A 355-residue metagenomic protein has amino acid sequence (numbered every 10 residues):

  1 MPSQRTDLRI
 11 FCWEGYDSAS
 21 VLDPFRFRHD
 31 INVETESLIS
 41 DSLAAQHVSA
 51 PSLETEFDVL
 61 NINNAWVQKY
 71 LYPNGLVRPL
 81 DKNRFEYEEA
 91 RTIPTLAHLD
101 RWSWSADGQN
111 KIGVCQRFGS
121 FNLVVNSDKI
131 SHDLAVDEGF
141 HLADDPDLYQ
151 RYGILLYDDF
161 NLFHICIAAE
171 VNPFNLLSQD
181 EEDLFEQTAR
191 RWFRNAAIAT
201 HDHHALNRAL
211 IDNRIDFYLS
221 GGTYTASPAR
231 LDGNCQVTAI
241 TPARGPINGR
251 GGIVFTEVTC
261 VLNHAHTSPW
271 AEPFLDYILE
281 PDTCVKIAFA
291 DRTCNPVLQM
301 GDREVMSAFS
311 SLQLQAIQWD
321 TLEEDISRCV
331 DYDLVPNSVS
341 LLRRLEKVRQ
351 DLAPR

Functional and structural regions predicted by a protein language model:
M1-Y70: Early extracytoplasmic/lumenal segment of secretory-pathway proteins
K69, I154-Y157, N161, I165-C166 (+1 more regions): Ligand-binding pocket segment of bilobal, Venus flytrap-like solute-binding proteins
K69-F118, L134-A135: Hinge/lid segment of periplasmic solute-binding proteins
Y87-A90, E182-W192, C235-C260: Periplasmic-binding protein-like
K129-D137, E170-L176, A265-A271: Short helix-loop capping/hinge motifs at secondary-structure junctions, enriched in acidic/polar residues
F140-D158, A169-F174: Short loop->beta-strand "edge-of-pocket" segments that line small-molecule binding or catalytic clefts across diverse
E257-D325: Mature extracytoplasmic/periplasmic domains
W319-R355: Conserved C-terminal helix/tail region of periplasmic/extracytoplasmic solute-binding proteins
